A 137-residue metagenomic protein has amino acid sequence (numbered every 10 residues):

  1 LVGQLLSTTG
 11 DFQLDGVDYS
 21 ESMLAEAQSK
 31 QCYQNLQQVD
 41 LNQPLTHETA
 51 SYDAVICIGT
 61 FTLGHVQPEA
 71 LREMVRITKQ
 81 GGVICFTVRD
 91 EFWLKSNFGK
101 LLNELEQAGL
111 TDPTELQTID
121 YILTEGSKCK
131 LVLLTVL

Functional and structural regions predicted by a protein language model:
L1-L45: Class I SAM-dependent methyltransferase SAM/SAH-binding core
N42-V55: A short acidic, Gly/Pro-enriched loop at the edge of an enzyme's catalytic core that lines a small-molecule cofactor
V55-F61, T87: Residues lining the SAM
L63-M74: A short, conserved alpha-helix within the catalytic core of class I
G81-D90: Conserved beta-strand signature within the Rossmann-like core of class I S-adenosyl-L-methionine
S96-T118: Conserved Class I S-adenosyl-L-methionine
D120-L137: Core SAM-dependent methyltransferase catalytic element
